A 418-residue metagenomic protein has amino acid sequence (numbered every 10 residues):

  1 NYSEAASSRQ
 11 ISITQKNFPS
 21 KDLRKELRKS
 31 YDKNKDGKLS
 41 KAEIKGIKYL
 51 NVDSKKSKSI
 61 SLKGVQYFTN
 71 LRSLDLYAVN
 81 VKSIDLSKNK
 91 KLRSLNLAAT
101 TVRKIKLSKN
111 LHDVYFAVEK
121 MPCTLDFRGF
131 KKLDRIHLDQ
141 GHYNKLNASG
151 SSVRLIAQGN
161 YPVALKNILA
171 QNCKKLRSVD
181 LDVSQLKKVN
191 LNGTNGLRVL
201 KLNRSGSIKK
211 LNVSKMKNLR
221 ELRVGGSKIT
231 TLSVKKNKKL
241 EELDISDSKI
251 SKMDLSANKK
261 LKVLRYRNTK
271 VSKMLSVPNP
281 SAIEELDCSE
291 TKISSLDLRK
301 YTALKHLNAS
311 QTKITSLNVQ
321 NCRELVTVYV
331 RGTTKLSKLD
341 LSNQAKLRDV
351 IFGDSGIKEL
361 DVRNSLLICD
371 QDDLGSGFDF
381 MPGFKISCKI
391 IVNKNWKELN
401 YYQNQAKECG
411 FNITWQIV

Functional and structural regions predicted by a protein language model:
N1-D75, K90, D126-K131, Q140 (+13 more regions): N-terminal capping/linker segments that flank leucine-rich repeat
I47, L71, V81, L92 (+27 more regions): Conserved hydrophobic position(s) of the canonical leucine-rich repeat
L50-D53, L74-L76, L95-L97, V114-F116 (+18 more regions): Conserved hydrophobic beta-strand positions in leucine-rich repeat
D53, Y77, S87, A98 (+25 more regions): Feature marks extracellular polysaccharide-active and adherence modules
I60-V65, I84-L86, I105, L125 (+17 more regions): Canonical leucine-rich repeat
S310, N321-N393: Ankyrin-repeat and related helical/solenoid repeat scaffolds used for protein-protein interactions
